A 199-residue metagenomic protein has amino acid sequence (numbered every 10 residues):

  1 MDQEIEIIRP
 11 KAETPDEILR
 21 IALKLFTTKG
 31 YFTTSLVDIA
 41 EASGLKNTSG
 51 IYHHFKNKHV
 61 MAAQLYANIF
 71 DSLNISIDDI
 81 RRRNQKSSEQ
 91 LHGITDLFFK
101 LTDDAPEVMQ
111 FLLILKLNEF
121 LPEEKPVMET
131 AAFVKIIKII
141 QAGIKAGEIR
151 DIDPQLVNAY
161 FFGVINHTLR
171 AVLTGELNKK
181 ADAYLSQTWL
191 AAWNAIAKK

Functional and structural regions predicted by a protein language model:
M1-E13: N-terminal intrinsically disordered/low-complexity leader segments
T14-L23, I39, L65-I69, L73 (+1 more regions): Generic hydrophobic, amphipathic alpha-helix propensity
I18, A22-F26, F98, A192: Short hydrophobic clusters on alpha-helical segments that form packing/core surfaces in small helical domains
L25-V60, Q64: Helix-turn-helix
T28-F32, R83-N84, A105, A146: Short coil/turn segments at alpha/beta junctions that flank glycine-rich nucleotide-binding fingerprints
Q64, D78-D104, N158-F161: Hydrophobic alpha-helical connector segments
D71-N74, D78, L101, L121-A146 (+2 more regions): Amphipathic alpha-helical packing segments from all-alpha helical-bundle domains
E107-L115, P122, I144-A191, K199: Hydrophobic/aromatic-rich alpha-helical bundle segments in the mid-to-C-terminal region
